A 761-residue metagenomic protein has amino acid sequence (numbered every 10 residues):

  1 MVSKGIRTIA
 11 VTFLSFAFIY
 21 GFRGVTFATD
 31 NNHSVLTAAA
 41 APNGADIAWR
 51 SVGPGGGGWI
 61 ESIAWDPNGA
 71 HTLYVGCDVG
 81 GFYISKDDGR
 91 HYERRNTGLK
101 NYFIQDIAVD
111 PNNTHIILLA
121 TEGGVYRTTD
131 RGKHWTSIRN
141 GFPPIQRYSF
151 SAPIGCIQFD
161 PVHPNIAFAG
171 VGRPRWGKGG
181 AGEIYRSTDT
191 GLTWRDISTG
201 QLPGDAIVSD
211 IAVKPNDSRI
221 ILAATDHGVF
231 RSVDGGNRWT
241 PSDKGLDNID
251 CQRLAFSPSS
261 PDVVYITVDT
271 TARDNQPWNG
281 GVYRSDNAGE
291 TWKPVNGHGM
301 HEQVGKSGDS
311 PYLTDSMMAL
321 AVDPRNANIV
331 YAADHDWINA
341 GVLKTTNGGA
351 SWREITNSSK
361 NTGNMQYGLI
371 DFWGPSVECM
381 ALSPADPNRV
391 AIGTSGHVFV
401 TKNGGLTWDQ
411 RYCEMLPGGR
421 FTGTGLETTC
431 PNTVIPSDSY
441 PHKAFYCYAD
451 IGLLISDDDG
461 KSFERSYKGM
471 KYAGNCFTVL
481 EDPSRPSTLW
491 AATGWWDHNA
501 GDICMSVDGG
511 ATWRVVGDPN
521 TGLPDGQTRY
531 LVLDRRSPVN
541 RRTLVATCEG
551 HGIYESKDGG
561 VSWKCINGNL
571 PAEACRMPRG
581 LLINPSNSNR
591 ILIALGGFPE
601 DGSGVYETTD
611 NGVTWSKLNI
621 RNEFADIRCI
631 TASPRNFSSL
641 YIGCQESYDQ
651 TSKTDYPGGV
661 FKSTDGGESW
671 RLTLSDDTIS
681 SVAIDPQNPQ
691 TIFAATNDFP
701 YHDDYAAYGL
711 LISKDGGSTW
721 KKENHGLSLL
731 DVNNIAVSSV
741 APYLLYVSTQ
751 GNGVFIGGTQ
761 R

Functional and structural regions predicted by a protein language model:
G5, V11-R761: Extracellular glycan-interacting surfaces
